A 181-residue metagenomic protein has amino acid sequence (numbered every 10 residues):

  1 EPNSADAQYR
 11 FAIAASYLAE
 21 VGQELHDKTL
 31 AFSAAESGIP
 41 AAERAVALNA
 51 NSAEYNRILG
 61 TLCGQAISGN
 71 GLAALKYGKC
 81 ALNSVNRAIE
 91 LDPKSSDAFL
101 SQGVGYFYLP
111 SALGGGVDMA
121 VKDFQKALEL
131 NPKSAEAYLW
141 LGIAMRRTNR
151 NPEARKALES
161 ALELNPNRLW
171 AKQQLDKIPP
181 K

Functional and structural regions predicted by a protein language model:
P2-N3, A50, P93, P132 (+1 more regions): Short coil turns that delineate tetratricopeptide repeat
A5-D6, A53-E54, S96-D97, A135-E136 (+1 more regions): Helix-start (N-cap) detector for alpha-helical repeat units in TPR-like alpha-solenoids, especially tetratricopeptide
D6-N56: Mid-chain, structured segments of secreted extracytoplasmic proteins
A12, Y17-H26, G60, Q65-A74 (+3 more regions): Short coil/turn linking the two alpha-helices of tandem helical-hairpin repeats
G22-A41, G71-R87, A112-K126, R147-S160: Structural signature of tandem alpha-helical TPR/SEL1-like repeats, specifically the intra-repeat loop/turn
L59-Q65, G78, N86-R87, D92-E129 (+1 more regions): Alpha-helical adaptor scaffolds
D118, E136, W140-I143, R147-K181: Terminal, low-structured helical/coil segments at or just beyond the last alpha-helical repeat
